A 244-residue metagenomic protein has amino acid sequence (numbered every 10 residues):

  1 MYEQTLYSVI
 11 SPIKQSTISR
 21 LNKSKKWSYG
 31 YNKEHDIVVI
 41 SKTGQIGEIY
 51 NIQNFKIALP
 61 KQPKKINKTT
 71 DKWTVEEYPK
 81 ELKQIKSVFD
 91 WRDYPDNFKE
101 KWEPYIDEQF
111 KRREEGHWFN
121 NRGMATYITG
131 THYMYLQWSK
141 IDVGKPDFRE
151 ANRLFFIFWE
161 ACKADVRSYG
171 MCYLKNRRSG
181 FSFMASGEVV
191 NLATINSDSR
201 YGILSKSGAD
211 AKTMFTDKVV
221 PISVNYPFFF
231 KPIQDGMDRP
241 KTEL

Functional and structural regions predicted by a protein language model:
M1-L244: Phosphate/NTP-binding elements of NTP-utilizing enzymes
